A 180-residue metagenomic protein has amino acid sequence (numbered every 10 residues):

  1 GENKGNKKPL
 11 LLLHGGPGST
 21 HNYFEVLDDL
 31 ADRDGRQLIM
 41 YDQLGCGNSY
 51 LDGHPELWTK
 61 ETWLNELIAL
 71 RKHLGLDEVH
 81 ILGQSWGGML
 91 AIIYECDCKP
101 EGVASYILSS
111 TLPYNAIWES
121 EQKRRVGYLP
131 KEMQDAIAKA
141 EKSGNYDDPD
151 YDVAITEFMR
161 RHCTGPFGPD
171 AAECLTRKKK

Functional and structural regions predicted by a protein language model:
G1-D52, E56: Conserved HGGG/HGGXW glycine-rich cap/lid loop of the alpha/beta-hydrolase fold
N22, T59-W63, D150, A154: Soluble or luminal CAZymes and related metallo-dependent hydrolases
F24-E25, Y50-G53, I117-Q122, D170: Short aromatic-enriched loop/helix-cap "lid" or pocket-rim segments at secondary-structure transitions that line
M40-W86, C98: Active-site loop/oxyanion-hole signature of alpha/beta-hydrolase fold enzymes
D77-E121: Conserved hydrolase catalytic core segment
A104-P149: Flexible "cap/lid" loop of the alpha/beta hydrolase fold
A138-K180: Alpha/beta-hydrolase
